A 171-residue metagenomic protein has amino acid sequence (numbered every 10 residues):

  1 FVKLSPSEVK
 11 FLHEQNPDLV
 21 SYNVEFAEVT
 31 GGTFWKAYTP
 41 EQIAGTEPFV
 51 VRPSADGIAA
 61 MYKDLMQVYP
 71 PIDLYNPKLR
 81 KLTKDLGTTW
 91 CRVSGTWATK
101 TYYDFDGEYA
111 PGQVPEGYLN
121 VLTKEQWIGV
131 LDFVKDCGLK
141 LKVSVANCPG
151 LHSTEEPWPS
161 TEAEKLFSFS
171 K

Functional and structural regions predicted by a protein language model:
F1-K171: Non-catalytic accessory regions flanking glycosidase/transglycosidase catalytic cores in CAZymes
